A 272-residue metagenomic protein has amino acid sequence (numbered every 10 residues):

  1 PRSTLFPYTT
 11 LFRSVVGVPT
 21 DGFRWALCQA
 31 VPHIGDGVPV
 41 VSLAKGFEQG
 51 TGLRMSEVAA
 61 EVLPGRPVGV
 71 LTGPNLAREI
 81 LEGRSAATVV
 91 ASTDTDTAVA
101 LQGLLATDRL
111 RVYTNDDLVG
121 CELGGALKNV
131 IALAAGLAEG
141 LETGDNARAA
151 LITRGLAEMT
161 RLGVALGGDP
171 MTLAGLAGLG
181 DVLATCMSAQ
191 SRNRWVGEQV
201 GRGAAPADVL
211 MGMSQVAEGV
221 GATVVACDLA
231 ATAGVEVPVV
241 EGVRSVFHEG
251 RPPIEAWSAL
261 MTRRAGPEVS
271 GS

Functional and structural regions predicted by a protein language model:
P1-T10: Single conserved hydrophobic/aromatic residue that forms the stacking wall/gate of nucleotide- or nucleobase-binding
T9, L76-R78, V119-L123: A short acidic, often aromatic-flanked loop/helix-cap motif at beta-alpha or helix-coil junctions that lines enzyme
F12-S85, L101: Rossmann-like NAD(P)(H) cofactor-binding subdomain of soluble oxidoreductases
H33, V58-V68, S85-T172: Internal alpha-helical scaffold of NAD(P)-dependent oxidoreductase catalytic cores
S42, P67-T72, V112-D116, G175 (+1 more regions): General beta-strand structural signal in soluble alpha/beta enzymes
F47-Q49, C121-E122, Q215-A217: Short, small-residue-enriched loops and turns at beta-alpha junctions that line or gate enzyme active sites
K128, A135-E139, V164-A174, G178 (+1 more regions): NAD(P)-dependent Rossmann-like dehydrogenase/reductase catalytic/cofactor-binding core
